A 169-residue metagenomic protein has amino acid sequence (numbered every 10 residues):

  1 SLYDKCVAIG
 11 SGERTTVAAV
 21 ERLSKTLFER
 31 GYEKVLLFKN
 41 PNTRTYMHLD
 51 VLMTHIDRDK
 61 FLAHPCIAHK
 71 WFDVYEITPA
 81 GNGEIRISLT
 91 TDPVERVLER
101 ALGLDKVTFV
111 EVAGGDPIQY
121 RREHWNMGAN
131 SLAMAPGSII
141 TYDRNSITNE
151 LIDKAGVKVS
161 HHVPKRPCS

Functional and structural regions predicted by a protein language model:
S1-S169: The feature marks the mature, well-folded catalytic cores of soluble enzymes
